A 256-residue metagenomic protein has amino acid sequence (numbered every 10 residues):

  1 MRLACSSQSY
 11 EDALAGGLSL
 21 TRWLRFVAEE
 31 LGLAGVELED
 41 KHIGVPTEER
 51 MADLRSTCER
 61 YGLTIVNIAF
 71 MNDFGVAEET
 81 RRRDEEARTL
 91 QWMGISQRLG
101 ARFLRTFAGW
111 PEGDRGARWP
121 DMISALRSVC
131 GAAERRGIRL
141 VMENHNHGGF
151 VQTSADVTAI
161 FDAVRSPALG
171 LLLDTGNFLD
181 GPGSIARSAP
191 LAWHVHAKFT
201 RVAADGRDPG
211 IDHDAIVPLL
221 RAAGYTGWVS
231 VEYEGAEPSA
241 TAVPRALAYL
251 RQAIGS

Functional and structural regions predicted by a protein language model:
M1-R98, E134, S166, R201-V202 (+1 more regions): N-terminal pre-domain/capping segments
R2, S7, G17, E29 (+3 more regions): Acidic/histidine-rich catalytic cores of soluble enzymes
D12-G17, E39-R50, D73-R82, P111-A117 (+4 more regions): Acidic-and-aromatic substrate-binding clefts and catalytic sites of carbohydrate-active enzymes
L20, M51, E85-T89, W119-M122 (+6 more regions): Aromatic/hydrophobic pocket-lining residues that form the small-molecule binding cavity in soluble enzyme cores
R25, T57-T64, G75-L171, P182: Active-site acidic/histidine proton-transfer and metal-coordination neighborhood in alpha/beta enzyme cores
E30-L31, L99, P190, A223: Structural motif
L33-A34, T64, R102, W193 (+1 more regions): Short acidic/polar active-site loop segments enriched in Thr and Asp
G227-E234: Conserved active-site loop/cleft motifs that coordinate metal ions or position small ligands
